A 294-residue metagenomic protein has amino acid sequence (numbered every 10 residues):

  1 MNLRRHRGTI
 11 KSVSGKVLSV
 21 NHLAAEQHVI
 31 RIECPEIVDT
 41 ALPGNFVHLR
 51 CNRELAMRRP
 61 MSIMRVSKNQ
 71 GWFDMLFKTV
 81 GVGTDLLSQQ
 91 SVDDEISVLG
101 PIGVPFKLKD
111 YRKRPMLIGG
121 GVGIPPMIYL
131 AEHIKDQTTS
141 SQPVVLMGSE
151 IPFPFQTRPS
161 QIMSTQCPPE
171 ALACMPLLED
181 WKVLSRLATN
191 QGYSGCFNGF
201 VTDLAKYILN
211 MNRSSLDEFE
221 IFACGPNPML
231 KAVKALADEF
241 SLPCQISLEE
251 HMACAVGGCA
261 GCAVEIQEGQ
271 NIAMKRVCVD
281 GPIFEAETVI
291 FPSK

Functional and structural regions predicted by a protein language model:
N2-V92: Ferredoxin-reductase
Q27, A41-P43, K109-Y111, V256-G258 (+1 more regions): Short glycine/proline-enriched turns and hinge-like loops at secondary-structure junctions
T84-I246: FNR/FR-type flavoprotein reductase catalytic core
N227-P228, E250-I283: Local cysteine-cluster metal-coordination motifs and their immediate loop/turn environment, predominantly Fe-S cluster
V279, A286-K294: SAM/dcSAM-binding transferase cores
